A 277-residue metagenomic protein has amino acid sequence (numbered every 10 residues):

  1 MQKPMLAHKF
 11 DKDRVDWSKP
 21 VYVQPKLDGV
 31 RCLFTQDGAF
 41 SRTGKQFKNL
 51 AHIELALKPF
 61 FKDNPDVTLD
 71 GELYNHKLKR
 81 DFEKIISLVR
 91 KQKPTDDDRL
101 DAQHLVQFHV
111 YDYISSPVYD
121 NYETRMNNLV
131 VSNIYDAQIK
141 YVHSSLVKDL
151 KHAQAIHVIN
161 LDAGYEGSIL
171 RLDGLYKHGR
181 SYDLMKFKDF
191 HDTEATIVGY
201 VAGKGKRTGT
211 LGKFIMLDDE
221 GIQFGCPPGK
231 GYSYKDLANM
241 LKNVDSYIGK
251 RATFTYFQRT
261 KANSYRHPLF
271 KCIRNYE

Functional and structural regions predicted by a protein language model:
A7-V23, V142-G164, I197: Phosphate-interacting basic helix/loop segments used at nucleotide- and nucleic-acid interfaces
D13-A137, Y276: Covalent nucleotidyltransferase
W17-K19, L27-D28, H104-L105, D162-Y165 (+3 more regions): Short, well-ordered loop/turn elements at secondary-structure boundaries
Q24, V30-F34, F40-G71, K177-E277: Classical nucleotidyltransferase
L73-N75, V110-S115, H143-L146, L172-G174 (+2 more regions): Short, structured patches in soluble enzyme cores that scaffold and shape functional sites
V131-Q138, L161-E166, I222: Secondary-structure boundary elements
H143-H191: Amphipathic alpha-helical
